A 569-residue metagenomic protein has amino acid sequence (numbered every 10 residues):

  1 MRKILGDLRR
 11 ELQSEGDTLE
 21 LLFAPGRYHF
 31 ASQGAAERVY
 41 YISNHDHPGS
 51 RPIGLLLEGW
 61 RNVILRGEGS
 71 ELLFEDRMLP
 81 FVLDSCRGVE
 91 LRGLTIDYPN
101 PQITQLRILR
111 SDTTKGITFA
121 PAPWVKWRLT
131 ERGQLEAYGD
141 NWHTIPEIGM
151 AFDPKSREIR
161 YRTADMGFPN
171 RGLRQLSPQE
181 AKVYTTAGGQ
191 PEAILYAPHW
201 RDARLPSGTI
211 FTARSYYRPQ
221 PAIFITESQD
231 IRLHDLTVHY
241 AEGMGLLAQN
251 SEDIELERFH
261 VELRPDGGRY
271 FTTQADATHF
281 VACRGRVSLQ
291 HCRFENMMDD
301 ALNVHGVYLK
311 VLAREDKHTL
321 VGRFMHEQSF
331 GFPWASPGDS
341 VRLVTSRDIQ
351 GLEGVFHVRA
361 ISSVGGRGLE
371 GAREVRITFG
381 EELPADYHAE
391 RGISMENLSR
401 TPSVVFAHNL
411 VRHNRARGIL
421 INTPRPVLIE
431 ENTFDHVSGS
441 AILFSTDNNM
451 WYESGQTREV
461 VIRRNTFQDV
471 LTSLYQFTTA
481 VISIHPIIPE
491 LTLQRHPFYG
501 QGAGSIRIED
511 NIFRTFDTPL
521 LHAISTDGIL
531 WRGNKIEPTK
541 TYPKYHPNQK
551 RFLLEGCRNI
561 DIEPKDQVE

Functional and structural regions predicted by a protein language model:
M1-E569: Extracellular parallel beta-helix/beta-solenoid repeat domains
